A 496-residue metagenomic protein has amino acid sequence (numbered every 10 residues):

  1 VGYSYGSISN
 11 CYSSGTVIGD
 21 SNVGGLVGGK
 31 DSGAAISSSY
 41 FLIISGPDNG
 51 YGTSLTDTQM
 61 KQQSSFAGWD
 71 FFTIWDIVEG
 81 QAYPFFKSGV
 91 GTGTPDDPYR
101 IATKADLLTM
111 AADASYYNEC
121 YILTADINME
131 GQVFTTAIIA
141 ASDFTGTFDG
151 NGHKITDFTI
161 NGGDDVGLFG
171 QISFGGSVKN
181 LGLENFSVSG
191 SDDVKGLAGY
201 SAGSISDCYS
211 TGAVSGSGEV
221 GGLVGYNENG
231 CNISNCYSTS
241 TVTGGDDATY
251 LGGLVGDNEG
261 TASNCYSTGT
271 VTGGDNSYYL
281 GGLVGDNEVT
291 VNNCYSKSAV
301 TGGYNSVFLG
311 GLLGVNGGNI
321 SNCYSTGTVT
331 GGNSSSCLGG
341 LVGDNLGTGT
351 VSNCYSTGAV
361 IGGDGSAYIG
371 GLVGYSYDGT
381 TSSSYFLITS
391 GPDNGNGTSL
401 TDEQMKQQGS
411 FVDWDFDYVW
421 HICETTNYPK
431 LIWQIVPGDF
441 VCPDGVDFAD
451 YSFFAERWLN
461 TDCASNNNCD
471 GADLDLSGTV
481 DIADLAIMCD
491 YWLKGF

Functional and structural regions predicted by a protein language model:
V1-V436: Surface-exposed repetitive/solenoidal architectures
W433-F496: Cellulosome-associated attachment modules in secreted, modular CAZymes
